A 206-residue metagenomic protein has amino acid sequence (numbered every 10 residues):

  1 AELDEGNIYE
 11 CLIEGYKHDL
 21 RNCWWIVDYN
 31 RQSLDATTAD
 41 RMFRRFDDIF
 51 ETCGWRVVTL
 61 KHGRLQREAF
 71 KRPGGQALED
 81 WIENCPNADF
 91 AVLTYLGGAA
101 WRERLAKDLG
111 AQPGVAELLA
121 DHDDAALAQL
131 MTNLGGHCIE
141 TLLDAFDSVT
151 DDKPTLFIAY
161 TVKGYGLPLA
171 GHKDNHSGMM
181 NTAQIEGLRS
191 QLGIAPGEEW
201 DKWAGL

Functional and structural regions predicted by a protein language model:
A1-R21, H137-D144: Thiamine diphosphate
D19-C23, G54-W55: Short glycine-/polar-rich loops that comprise or flank the Walker A/P-loop and associated switch/sensor motifs
N22-N30: Short internal beta-strands
Y29-L206: Long, well-ordered, tryptophan-enriched scaffold segments
